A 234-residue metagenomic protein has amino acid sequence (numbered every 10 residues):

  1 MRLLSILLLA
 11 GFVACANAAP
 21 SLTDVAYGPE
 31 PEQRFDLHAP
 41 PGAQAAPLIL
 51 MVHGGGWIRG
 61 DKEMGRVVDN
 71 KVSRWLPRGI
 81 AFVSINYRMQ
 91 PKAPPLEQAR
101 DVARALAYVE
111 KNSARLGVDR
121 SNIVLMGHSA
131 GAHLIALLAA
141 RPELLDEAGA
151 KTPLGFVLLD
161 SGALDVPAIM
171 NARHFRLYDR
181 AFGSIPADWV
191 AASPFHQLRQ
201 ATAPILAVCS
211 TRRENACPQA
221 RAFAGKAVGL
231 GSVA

Functional and structural regions predicted by a protein language model:
N17-A43: N-terminal cap/lid segment of alpha/beta-hydrolase-fold proteins
E30, G162, V166-Q197: Mobile cap/lid helix-loop segments that gate and shape the active-site cleft of serine hydrolases
A45-G56: Short beta-strand element of the alpha/beta-hydrolase
E63-V83: Short amphipathic alpha-helix adjacent to the substrate-entry channel of hydrolases
A93-S113: Alpha/beta-hydrolase active-site loop
A107-N171: Primarily recognizes the serine-hydrolase "nucleophile elbow" in alpha/beta-hydrolase and SGNH/GDSL folds
A201, L206-C209: Short beta-strand/loop motif that positions the catalytic acidic residue of the alpha/beta-hydrolase fold
E214-A222: Conserved alpha/beta-hydrolase "acid-adjacent" motif
